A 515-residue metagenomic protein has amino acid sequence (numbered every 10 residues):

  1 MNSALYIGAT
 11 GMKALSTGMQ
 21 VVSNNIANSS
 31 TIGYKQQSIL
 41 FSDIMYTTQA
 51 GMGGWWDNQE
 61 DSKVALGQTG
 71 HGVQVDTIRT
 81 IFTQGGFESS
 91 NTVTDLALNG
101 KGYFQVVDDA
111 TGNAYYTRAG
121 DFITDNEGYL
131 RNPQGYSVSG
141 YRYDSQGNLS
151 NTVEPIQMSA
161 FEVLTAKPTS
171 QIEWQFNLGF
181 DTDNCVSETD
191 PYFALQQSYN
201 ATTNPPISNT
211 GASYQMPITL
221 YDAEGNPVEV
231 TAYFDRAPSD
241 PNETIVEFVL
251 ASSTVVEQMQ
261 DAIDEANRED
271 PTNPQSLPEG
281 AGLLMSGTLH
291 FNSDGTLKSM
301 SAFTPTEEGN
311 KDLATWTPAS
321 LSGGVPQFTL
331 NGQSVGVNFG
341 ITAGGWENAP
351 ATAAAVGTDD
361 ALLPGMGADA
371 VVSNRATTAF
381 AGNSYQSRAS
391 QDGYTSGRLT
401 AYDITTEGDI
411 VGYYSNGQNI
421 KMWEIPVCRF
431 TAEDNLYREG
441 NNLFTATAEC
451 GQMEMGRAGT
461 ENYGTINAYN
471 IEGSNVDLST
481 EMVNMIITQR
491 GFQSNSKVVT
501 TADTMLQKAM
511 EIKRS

Functional and structural regions predicted by a protein language model:
N2, N28, K35-V476, T480-N484 (+1 more regions): Small/polar low-complexity and glycine-rich loop motifs
L5-G8, M12-L15, S30-F41, S474 (+4 more regions): Alpha-helical heptad-repeat coiled-coil segments that mediate oligomerization/polymerization in large
G11, G18, T94: Conserved acidic
L15-V21, T48: N-terminal cofactor/phosphate-binding cores enriched in small/glycine residues, especially glycine-rich loops such as
Q20-S29: A short alpha-helix/helix-coil micro-patch that ends at or immediately precedes a cysteine
N495: Acidic/polar, glycine-anchored loop/turn motif associated with catalytic or activation segments that engage anionic
